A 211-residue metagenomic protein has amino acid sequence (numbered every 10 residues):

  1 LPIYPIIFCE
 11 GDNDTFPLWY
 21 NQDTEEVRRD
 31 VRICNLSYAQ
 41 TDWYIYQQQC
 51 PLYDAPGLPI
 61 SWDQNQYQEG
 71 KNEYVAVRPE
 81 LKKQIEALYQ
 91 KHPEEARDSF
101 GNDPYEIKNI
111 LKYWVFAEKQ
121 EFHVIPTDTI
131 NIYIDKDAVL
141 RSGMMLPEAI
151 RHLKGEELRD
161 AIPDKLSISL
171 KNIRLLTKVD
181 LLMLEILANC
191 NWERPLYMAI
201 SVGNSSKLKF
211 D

Functional and structural regions predicted by a protein language model:
L1-Y4, F16-D211: ER/secretory pathway lumenal C-terminal domains and tails of membrane proteins involved in glycoprotein biogenesis
